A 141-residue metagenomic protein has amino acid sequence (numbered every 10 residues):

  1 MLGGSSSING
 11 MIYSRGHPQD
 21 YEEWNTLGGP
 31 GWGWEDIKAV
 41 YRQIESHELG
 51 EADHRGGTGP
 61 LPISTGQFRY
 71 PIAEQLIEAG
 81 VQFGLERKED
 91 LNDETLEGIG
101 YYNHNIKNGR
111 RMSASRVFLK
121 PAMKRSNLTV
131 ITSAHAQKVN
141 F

Functional and structural regions predicted by a protein language model:
M1, S6-S7, G56, M123: A generic structural signal for short, non-catalytic loop/turn and secondary-structure boundary residues
L2-N25: Periplasmic solute-binding protein
D20, N25-F141: Conserved redox-cofactor binding core of oxidoreductases
